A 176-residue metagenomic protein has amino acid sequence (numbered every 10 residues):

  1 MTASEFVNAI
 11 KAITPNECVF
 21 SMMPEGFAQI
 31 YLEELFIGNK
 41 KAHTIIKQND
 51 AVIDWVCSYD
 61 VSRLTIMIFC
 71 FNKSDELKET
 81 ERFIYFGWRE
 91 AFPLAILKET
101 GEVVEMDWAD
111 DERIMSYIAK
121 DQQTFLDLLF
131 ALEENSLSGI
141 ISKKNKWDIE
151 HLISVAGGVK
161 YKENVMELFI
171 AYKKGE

Functional and structural regions predicted by a protein language model:
M1-A95, V159-E176: A surface-exposed partner-binding patch
A3, L35, I45, D111 (+3 more regions): Intrinsic-disorder-associated interaction segments
I84-Y85, E102, T124: Generic structural signal for residues positioned in beta-strands
F92, E102, L132: Short loop/turn segments at secondary-structure transitions that flank enzyme active sites
L97-T100: Short acidic-glycine loop/turn motifs at beta-strand connectors
E105-I140: Compact, glycine/acidic-enriched structural inserts
S136-E176: Acidic, proline/glycine-rich low-complexity IDRs
